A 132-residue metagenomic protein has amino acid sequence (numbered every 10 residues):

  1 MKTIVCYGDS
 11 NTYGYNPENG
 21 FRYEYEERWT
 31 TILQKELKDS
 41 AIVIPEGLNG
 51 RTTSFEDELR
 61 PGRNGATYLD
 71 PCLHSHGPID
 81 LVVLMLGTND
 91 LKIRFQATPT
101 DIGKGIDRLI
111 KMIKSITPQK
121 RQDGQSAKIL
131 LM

Functional and structural regions predicted by a protein language model:
M1-L48, S54-L59, C72-H76, V82: Serine-esterase "nucleophile elbow" of acetyl-processing enzymes
N11-T12, N49, N89, D107: Catalytic metal-binding/acid-base residues of hydrolase active sites
G62-M132: Alpha-helical cap/lid subdomain in secreted, periplasmic, or secretory-pathway luminal O-acyl-processing enzymes
